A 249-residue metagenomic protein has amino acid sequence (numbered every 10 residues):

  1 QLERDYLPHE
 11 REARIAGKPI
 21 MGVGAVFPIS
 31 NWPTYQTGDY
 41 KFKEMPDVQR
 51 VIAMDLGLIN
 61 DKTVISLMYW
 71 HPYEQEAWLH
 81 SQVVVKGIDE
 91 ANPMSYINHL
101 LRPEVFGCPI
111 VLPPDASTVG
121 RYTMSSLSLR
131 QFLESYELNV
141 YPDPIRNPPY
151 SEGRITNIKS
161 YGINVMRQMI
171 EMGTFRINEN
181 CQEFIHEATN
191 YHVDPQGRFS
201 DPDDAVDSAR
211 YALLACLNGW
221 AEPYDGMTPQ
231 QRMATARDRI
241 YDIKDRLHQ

Functional and structural regions predicted by a protein language model:
Q1-G57: ATPase catalytic-site recognition across NTP-hydrolyzing enzymes
G24, N60-T63, V119-T123: Short acidic/glycine-rich loop or secondary-structure boundary segments that cap or lie
V51-M54, L58, K62-V64, L79-S81: A conserved active-site cap/scaffold subdomain adjacent to cofactor or substrate pockets
T63-M68, R210: Short beta-strand scaffold segments in enzyme catalytic cores
Y69-Y73: Short loop/turn segments immediately following beta-strands, especially the blade-tip and inter-blade linker loops
E74-R198, G219-W220, G226, D242-Q249: Mg2+-dependent endonuclease catalytic cores in nucleic-acid-processing enzymes, primarily RNase H-like
Q196-T228: Acidic, Mg2+-coordinating catalytic module of metal-dependent nucleases/exonucleases that use a two-metal-ion mechanism
